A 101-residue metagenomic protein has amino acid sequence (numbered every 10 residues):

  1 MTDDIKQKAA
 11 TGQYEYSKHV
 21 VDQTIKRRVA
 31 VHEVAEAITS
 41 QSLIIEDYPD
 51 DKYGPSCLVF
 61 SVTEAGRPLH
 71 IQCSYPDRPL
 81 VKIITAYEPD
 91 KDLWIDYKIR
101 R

Functional and structural regions predicted by a protein language model:
M1-R101: Ribonuclease/tRNase effector modules and their secretory precursors
